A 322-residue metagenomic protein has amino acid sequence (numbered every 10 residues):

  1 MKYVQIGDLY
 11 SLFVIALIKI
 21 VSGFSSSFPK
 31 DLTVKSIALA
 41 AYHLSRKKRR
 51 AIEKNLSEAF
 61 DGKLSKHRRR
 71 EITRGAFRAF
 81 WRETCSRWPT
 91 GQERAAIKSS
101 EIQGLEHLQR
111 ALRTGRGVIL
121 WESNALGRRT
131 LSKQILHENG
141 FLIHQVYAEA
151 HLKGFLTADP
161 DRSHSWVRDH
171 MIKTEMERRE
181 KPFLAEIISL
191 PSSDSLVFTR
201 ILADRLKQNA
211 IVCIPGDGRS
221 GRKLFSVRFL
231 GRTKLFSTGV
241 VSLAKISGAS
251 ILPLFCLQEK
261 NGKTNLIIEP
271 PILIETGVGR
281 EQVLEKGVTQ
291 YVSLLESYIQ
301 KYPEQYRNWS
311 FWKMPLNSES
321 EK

Functional and structural regions predicted by a protein language model:
M1-R128, S132, K173-R178: Membrane-anchoring hydrophobic helices of lipid-metabolizing enzymes
V14, R49, D169-K173, S237 (+1 more regions): A structural signal for well-ordered alpha-helical scaffolds and beta->alpha junctions
L39-A40, A95, I119, S163 (+3 more regions): Short, contiguous strand/loop micro-motifs
K66, D169, E281-E285: Flexible, glycine- and charge-enriched loops at secondary-structure boundaries
R74, E138-F141, F183, L190-K322: Non-catalytic C-terminal accessory region of glycerolipid acyltransferases and related lyso-lipid remodeling enzymes
W88-P89, G127-T130, L152-F155, G221-L224 (+2 more regions): Short catalytic/ligand-binding loop motif for oxyanion handling, primarily in non-cytosolic enzymes, centered on
R116-S193: Catalytic core of membrane glycerolipid acyltransferases/transacylases, capturing the structured, soluble-facing
